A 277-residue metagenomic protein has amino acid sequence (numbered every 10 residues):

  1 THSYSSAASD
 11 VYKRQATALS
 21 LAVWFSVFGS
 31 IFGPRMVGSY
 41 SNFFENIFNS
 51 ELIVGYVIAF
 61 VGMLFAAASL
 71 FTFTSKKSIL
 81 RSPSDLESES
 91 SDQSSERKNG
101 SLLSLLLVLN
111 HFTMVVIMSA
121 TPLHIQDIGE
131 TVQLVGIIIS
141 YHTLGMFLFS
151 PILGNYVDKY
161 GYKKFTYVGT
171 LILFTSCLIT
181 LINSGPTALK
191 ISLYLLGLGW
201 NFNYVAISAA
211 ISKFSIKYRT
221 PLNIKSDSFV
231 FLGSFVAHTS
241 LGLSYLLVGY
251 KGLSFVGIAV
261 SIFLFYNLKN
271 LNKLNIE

Functional and structural regions predicted by a protein language model:
T1-A8, Y12: Single conserved hydrophobic/aromatic residue that forms the stacking wall/gate of nucleotide- or nucleobase-binding
T17-V37, F229-A237: Glycine-rich segments within core transmembrane alpha-helices of 12-TM secondary carriers
V37, F60-P83, N267-N272: C-terminal membrane-cytosol helix-exit motif in multi-pass small-molecule transporters
S41, F149-Y162, Y245: Helix-to-loop junctions at the C-terminal end of transmembrane segments in multipass secondary transporters
R97-I117, Y194: Pair of pore-lining "gating" transmembrane helices in MFS-fold secondary transporters
S119-V135: Short amphipathic helix-loop junctions that connect adjacent transmembrane helices in Major Facilitator Superfamily/SLC
K164-I179, I258: Structural signature of the two symmetry-related core transmembrane helices
K217-L247: A late C-terminal transmembrane helix in Major Facilitator Superfamily
